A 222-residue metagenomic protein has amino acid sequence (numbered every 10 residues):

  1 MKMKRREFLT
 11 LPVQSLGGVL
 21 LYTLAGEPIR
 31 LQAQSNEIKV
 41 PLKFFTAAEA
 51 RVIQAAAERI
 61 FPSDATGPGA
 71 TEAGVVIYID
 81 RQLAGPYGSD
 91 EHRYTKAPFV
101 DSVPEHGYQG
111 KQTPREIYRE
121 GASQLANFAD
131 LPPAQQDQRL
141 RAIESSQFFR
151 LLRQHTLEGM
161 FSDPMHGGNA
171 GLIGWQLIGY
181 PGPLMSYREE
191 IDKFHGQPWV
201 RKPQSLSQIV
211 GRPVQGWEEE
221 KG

Functional and structural regions predicted by a protein language model:
M1-V19: N-terminal secretory signal peptides and thylakoid transit peptides that target proteins across membranes
K2-K4, Y22-E58: C-terminal segment of N-terminal export signals and the immediately downstream linker at the start of the mature
L9-Q14, R30-I38, D80: Short, mixed-charge, low-aromatic patches
V19-L20, Q147: A short hydrophobic/aromatic micro-motif that marks alpha-helical segments and, especially, helix-coil
I38, R51-A55, G67-G222: Mature-region segments of soluble proteins
I60, D64-A65: Short amphipathic alpha-helical interaction patches enriched in hydrophobic/aromatic residues with interspersed Lys/Arg
